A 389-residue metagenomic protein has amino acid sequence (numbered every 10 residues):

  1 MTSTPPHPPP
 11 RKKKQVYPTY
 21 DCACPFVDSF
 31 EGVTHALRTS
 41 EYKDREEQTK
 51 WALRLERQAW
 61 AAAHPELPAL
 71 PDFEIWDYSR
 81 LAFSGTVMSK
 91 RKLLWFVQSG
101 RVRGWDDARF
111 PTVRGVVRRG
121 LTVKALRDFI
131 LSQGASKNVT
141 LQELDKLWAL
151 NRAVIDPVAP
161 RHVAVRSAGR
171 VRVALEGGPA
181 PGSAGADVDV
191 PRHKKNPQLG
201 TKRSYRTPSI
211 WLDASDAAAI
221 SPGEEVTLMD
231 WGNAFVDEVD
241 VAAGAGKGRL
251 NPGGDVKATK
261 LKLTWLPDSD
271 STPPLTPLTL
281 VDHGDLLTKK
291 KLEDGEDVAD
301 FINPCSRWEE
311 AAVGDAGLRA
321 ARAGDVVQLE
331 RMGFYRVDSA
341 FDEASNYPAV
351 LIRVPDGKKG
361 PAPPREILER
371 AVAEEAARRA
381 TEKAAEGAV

Functional and structural regions predicted by a protein language model:
M1-L93, N151, A159-P160, A164 (+1 more regions): Active-site cores that bind ATP or allylic diphosphates and position pyrophosphate for catalysis
C24-T34, P71-E74, K92-F96, R103-F110 (+1 more regions): Short acidic (Asp/Glu) and glycine-rich catalytic loops that position anionic groups and cofactors
R101-T201: Extended, domain-scale alpha-helical bundle/helix-rich regions
L126, V236, V337: Residue-level signal for inorganic ion chemistry
V171-L212, K257-T264, P274-H283, R365-K383 (+1 more regions): Proteolytic maturation boundary segments
A214-D216, S221-P222, I302-V327, R331: A conserved acidic, glycine/proline-rich C-terminal tail/linker
T227, W231-N303: C-terminal, non-catalytic macromolecule-binding modules
H283-G284, G295-E296, G317, E330-M332 (+1 more regions): Auxiliary tRNA-acceptor-end handling modules of aminoacyl-tRNA synthetases
